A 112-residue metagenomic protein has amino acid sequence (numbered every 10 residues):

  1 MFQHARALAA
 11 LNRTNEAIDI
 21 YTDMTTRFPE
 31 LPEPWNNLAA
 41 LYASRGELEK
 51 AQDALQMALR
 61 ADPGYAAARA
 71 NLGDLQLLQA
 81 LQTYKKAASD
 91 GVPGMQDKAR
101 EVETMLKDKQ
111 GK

Functional and structural regions predicted by a protein language model:
R27, A61, D90-V92: Structural marker of alpha-solenoid helical repeat scaffolds
P32-E33, A66, M95-Q96: Helix-start (N-cap) detector for alpha-helical repeat units in TPR-like alpha-solenoids, especially tetratricopeptide
D74-K112: Terminal, low-structured helical/coil segments at or just beyond the last alpha-helical repeat
